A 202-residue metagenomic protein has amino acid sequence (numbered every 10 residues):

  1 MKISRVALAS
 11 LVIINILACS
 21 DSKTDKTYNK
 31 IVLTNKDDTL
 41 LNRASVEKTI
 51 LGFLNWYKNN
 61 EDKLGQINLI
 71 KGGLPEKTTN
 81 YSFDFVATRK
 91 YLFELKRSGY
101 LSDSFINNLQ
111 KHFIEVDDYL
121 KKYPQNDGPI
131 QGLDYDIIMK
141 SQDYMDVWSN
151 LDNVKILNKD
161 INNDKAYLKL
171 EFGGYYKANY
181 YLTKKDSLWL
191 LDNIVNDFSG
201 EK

Functional and structural regions predicted by a protein language model:
M1-R5: Positively charged n-region of N-terminal signal peptides that target proteins for export
V6-I14: Sec-dependent N-terminal signal peptides
L8, L157-K159, E171: Residues embedded in well-ordered secondary-structure elements
L17-A18: C-terminal motif of bacterial Sec signal peptides marking the signal peptidase cleavage site
K23-I161: Flexible low-complexity loop/turn motifs enriched in small/helix-breaking residues
N162-L168: Short, hydrophobic/aromatic-rich segments at coil-to-beta transitions
Y167, K177-K202: Short beta-strand edge/turn micro-motifs at domain boundaries
G173-Y175: Glycine-centered tight beta-turn/hairpin loop motif at sheet-sheet or coil-to-beta transitions
